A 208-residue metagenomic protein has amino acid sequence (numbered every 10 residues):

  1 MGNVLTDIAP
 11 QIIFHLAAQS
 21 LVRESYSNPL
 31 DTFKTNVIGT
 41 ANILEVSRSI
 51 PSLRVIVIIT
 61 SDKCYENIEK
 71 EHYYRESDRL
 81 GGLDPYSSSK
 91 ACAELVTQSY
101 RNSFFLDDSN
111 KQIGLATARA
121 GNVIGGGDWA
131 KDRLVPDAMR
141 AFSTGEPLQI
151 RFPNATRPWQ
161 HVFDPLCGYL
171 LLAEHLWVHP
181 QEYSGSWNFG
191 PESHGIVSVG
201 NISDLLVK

Functional and structural regions predicted by a protein language model:
M1, L80, L115, L148 (+1 more regions): Flexible, nucleotide-binding loop/lid elements of kinase catalytic cores
M1-T35: NAD(P)H-binding glycine-rich loop region in Rossmannoid oxidoreductase-like domains and their noncatalytic homologs
I13-Q19, I56-S61, A118-A120: SDR active-site strand-loop-helix element
E24, S47, P51, F104 (+3 more regions): A general structural signal marking secondary-structure boundaries and capping sites
S27, T35-I38, D84, W129 (+3 more regions): Residue-level signal for the nucleotide or nucleotide-sugar donor/cofactor binding architecture
S27-E45, S49, R54-V55, C64-V123 (+1 more regions): Catalytic helix-loop patch of NAD(P)-dependent Rossmann-fold dehydrogenases
N122, F142-K208: C-terminal substrate-binding subdomain of Rossmann-fold SDR/epimerase-dehydratase oxidoreductases
